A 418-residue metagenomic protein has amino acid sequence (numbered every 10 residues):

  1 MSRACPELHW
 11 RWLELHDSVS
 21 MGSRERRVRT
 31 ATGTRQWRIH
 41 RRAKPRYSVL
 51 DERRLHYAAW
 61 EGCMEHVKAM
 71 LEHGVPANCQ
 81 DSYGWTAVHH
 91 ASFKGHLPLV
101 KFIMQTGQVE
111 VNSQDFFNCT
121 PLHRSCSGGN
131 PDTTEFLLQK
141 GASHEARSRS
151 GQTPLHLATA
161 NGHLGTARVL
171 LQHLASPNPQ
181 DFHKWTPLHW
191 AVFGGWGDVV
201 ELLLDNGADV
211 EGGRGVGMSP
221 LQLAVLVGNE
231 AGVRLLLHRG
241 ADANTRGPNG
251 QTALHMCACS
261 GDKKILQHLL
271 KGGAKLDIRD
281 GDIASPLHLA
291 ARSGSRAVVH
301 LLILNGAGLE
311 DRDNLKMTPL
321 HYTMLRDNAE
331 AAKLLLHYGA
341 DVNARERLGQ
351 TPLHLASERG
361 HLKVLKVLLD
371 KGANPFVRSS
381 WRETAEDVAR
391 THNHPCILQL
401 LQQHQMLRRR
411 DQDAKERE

Functional and structural regions predicted by a protein language model:
S2-R54, N206, R239, G272 (+3 more regions): Ankyrin-repeat-protein effector appendages
